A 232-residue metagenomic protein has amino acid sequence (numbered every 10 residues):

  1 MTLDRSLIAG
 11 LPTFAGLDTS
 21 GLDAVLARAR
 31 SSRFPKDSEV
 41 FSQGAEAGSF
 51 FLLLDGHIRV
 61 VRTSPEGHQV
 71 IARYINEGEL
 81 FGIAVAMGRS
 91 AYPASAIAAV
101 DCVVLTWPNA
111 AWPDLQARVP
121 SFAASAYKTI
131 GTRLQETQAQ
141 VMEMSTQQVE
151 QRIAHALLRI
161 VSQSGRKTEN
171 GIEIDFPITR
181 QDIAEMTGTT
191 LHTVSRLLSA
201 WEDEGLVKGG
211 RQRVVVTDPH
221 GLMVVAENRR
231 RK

Functional and structural regions predicted by a protein language model:
M1-K36, V85-A86: Cyclic nucleotide-binding regulatory module and flanking cytosolic helices
T13, S38-V100: Cyclic nucleotide-binding regulatory domains
L17, L53, I75-N76, A99 (+3 more regions): A conserved hydrophobic position in a structured secondary element of the catalytic/binding core that shapes
A27, R73-Q135: Cyclic-nucleotide recognition modules
A99-V100, A117-G188: Polybasic "coupling" helices that flank or enter modular domains
I160-K232: Phosphate-/nucleic-acid-contacting segments
